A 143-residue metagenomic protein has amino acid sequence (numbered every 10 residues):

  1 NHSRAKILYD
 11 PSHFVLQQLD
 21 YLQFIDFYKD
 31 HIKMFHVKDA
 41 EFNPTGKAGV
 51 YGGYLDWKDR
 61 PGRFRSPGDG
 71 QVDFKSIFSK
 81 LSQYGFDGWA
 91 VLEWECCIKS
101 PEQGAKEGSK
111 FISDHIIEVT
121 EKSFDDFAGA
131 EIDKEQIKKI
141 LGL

Functional and structural regions predicted by a protein language model:
N1-I7, E102, D133, K138-L141: Active-site acidic/histidine proton-transfer and metal-coordination neighborhood in alpha/beta enzyme cores
N1-Q71, S123-F124: Acidic/histidine-rich catalytic cores of soluble enzymes
D10, F35, L81, A90 (+1 more regions): Conserved, mostly hydrophobic/aromatic
Q23, F27-D30, S76-S79, E107-D114: Alpha-helical scaffolding segments of alpha/beta enzyme cores, especially the outer helices of TIM-barrel or partial
S76-D87, V119: A structural motif corresponding to the C-terminal end of an alpha-helix and its immediate exit/capping segment
L92-S100: A short, acidic, flexible beta-alpha connecting loop/helix-capping segment that sits on the rim of active
P101-E121: C-terminal helical cap(s) of enzyme catalytic domains, especially alpha/beta-barrels
E118-L143: Terminal-tail/helix-coil boundary detector
